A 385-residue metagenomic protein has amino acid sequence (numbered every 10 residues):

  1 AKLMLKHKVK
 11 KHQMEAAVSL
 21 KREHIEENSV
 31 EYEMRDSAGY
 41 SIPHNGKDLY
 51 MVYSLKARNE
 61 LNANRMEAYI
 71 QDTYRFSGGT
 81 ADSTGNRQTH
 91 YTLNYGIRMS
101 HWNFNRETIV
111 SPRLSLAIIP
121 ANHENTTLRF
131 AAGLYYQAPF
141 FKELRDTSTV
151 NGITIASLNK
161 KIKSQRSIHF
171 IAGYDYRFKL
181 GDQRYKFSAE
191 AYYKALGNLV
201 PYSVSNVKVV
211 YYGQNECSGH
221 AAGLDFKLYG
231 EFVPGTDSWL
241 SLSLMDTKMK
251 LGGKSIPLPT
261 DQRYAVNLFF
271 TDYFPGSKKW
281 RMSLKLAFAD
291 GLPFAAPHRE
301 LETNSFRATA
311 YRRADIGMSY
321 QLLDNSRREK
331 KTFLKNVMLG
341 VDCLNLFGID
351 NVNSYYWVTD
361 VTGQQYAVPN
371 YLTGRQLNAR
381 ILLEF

Functional and structural regions predicted by a protein language model:
A1, N62-M66, T108-V110, R166-F170 (+5 more regions): Residues that define the transmembrane beta-barrel architecture of outer-membrane proteins
A1-N105, S188-A191, W239: Face-selective signature of the C-terminal outer-membrane beta-barrel domain
L3-H7, A68-Y74, L114-I118, A172-Y176 (+6 more regions): Residues on the lipid-exposed face of transmembrane beta-strands in outer-membrane beta-barrel proteins
H7-Q13, S77-Y91, P120-N125, K179-Y185 (+3 more regions): Short loop/turn motifs that connect adjacent beta-strands in outer-membrane beta-barrel proteins
V9-K11, L20-E26, I97-N103, I118 (+10 more regions): Transmembrane beta-strands of outer-membrane beta-barrel pores
R75-G78, Y192-A195, Q214-A295: Gram-negative outer-membrane beta-barrel transporters
A121, K161-N215, H220, L339-L344 (+1 more regions): Membrane-embedded beta-barrel scaffold of Gram-negative outer-membrane proteins
A287-P297, Y320-F385: C-terminal beta-signal and adjacent terminal beta-strands/loops of Gram-negative outer-membrane beta-barrel proteins
